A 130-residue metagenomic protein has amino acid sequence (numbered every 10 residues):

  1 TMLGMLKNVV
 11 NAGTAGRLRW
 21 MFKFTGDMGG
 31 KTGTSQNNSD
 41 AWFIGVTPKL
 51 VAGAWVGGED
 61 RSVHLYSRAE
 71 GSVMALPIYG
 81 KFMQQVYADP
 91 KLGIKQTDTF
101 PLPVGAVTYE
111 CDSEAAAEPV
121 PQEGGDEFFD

Functional and structural regions predicted by a protein language model:
T1-Q122: A penicillin-recognizing enzyme superfamily signal
Q122-D130: Extended acidic low-complexity intrinsically disordered regions
